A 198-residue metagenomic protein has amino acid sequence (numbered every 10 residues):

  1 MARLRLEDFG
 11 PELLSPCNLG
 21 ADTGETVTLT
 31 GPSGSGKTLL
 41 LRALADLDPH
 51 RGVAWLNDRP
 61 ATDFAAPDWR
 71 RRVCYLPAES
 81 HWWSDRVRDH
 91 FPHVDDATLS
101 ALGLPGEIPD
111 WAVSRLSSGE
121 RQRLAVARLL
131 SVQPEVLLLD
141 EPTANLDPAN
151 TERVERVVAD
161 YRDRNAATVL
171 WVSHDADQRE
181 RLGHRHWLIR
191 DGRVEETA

Functional and structural regions predicted by a protein language model:
L44-A45: Helix-to-loop junction immediately C-terminal to a conserved catalytic motif
P49-A61, W69: Conserved ABC transporter NBD signature motif
R72, E79-T98: Q-loop/switch helix immediately C-terminal to the Walker
A112-L116, E120: Conserved ABC ATPase signature
V126: Hydrophobic anchor residue at the start of the ABC signature
L137-E141: Catalytic Walker B motif of ABC-type/P-loop ATPase nucleotide-binding domains
P148-N150: Helix N-cap at the start of a conserved alpha-helix in ABC-type nucleotide-binding domains
